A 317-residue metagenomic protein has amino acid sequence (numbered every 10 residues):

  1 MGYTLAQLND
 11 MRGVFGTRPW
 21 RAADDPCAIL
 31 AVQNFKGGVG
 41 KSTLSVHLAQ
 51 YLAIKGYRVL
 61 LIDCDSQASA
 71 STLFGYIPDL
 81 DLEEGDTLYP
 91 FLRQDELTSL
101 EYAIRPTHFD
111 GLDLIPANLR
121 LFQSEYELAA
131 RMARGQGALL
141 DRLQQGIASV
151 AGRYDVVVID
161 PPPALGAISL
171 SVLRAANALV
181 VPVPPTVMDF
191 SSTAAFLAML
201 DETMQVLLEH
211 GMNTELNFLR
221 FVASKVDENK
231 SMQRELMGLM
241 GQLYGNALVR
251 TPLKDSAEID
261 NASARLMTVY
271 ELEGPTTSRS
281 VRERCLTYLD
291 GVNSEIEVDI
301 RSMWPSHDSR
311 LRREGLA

Functional and structural regions predicted by a protein language model:
G2-A317: P-loop NTP-binding core
